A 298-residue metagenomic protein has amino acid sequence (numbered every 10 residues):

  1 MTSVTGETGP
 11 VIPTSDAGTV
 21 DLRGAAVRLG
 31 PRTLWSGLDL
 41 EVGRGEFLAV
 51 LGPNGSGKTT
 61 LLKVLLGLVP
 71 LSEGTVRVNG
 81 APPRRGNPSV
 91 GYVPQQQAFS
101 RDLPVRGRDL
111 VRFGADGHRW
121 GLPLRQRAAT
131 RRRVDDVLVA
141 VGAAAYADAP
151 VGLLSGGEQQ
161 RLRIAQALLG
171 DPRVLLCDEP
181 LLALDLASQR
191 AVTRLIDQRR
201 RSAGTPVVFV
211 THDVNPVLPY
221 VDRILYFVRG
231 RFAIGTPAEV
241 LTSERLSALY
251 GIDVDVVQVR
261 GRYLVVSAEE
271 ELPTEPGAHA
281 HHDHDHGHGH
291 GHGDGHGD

Functional and structural regions predicted by a protein language model:
L51-P53: The feature captures the beta-strand-to-loop junction immediately N-terminal to the Walker
L66: Helix-to-loop junction immediately C-terminal to a conserved catalytic motif
G74-P88: Conserved ABC transporter NBD signature motif
Q126-Y146: Conserved ABC ATPase "signature" region
P150-L154, E158: Conserved ABC ATPase signature
L175-E179: Catalytic Walker B motif of ABC-type/P-loop ATPase nucleotide-binding domains
S243-E244, L249-D298: ABC ATPase nucleotide-binding domains
